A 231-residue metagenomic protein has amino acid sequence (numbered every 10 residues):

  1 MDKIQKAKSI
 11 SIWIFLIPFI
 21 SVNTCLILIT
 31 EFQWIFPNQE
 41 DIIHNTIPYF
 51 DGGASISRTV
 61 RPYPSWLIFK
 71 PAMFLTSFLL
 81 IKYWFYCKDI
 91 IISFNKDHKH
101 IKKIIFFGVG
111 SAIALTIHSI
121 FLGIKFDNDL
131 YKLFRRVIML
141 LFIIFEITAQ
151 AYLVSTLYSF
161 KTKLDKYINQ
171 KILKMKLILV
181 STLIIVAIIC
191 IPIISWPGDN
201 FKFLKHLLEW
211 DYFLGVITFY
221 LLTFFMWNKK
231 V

Functional and structural regions predicted by a protein language model:
D2-V22, K102, I168-L179: Alpha-helical transmembrane segments and their helix-start/interface "positive-inside/aromatic belt" motifs in integral
P18-Q39: Alpha-helical transmembrane segments of multi-pass membrane proteins
D51-T76: Interfacial helix-start motif at the membrane-water boundary
L80-G110: Cytoplasmic juxtamembrane regions at transmembrane-helix boundaries
I104-A114, L183-I191: Membrane-embedded alpha-helical bundles of multi-pass transporters/translocases, especially carrier/permease families
S111-N169: Membrane-proximal helix-loop-helix units in multi-pass membrane proteins
A151-V231: Terminal transmembrane helical module of multi-pass membrane proteins
